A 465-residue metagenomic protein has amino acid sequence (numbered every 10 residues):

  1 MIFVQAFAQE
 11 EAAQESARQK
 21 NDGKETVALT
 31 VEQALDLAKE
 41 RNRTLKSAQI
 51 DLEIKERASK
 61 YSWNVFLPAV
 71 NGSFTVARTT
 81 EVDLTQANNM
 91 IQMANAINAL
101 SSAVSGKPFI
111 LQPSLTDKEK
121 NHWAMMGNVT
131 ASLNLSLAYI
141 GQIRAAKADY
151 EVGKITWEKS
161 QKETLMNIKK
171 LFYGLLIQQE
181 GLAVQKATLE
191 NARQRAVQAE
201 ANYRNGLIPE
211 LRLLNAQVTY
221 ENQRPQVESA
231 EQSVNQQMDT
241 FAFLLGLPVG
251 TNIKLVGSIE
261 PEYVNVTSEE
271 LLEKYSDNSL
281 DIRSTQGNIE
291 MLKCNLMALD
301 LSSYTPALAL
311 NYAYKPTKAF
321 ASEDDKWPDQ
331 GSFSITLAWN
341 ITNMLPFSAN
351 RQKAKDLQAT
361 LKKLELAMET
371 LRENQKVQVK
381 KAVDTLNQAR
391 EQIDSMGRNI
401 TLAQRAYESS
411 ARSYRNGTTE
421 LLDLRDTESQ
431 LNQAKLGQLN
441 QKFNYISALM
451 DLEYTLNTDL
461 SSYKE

Functional and structural regions predicted by a protein language model:
A6-G23, R78-L84, G437-E465: Acidic, low-complexity, intrinsically disordered peripheral segments
E10, E15, N21, L29 (+7 more regions): Periplasmic alpha-helical coiled-coil/stalk elements that build and connect Gram-negative outer-membrane
Q19-T26, S73-T130, L255-N265, M297 (+2 more regions): Small/polar, glycine/serine/threonine/aspartate-rich low-complexity segments that form flexible
N42, Q49, E56, W63 (+29 more regions): Alpha-helical coiled-coil heptad-repeat register
T44, A69-N71, A307-A309, P346: Membrane-spanning beta-strand positions in outer-membrane beta-barrel proteins
K46-I50, W63-N64, E119-H122, L135-Q161 (+5 more regions): Sec/SRP-type N-terminal targeting helices
Y203-L207, Y414-T418, T455: A short glycine-centered flexible hinge/capping loop motif at secondary-structure junctions
